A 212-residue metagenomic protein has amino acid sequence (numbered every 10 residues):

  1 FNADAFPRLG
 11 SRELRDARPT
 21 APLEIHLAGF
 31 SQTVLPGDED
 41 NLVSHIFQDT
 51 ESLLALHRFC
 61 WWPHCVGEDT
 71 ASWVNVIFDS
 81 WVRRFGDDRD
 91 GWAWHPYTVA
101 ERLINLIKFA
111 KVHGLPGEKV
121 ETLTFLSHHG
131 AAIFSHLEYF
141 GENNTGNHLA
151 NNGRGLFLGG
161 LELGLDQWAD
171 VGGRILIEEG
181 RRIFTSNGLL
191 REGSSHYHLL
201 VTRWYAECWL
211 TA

Functional and structural regions predicted by a protein language model:
F1-G37: Extreme N-terminal leader/anchor segments
G10-L14, N41-Q48: Short, well-ordered helical secondary-structure segments
H26-V43, A55, V74-S80: Short alpha-helical hairpin
F47-A212: Aromatic-lined, polymer-binding surfaces characteristic of secreted/periplasmic polysaccharide-degrading enzymes
